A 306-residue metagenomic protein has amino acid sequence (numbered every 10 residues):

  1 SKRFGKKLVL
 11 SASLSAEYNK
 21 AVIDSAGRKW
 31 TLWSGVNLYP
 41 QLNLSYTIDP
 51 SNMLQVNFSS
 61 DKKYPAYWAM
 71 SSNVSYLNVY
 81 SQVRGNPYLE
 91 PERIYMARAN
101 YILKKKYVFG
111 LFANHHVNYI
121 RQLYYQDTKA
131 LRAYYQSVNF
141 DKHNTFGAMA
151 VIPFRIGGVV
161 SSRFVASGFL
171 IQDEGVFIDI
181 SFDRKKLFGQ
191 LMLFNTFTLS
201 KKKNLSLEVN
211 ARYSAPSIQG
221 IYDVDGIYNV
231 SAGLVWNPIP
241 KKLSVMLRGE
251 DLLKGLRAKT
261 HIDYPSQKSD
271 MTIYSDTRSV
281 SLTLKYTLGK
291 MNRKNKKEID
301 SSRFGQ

Functional and structural regions predicted by a protein language model:
S1-K2, A16, L42-Y46, A97-L103 (+5 more regions): Residues on the lipid-exposed face of transmembrane beta-strands in outer-membrane beta-barrel proteins
S1-R28, G35-S45, V159-L170, Q190-P216: Surface-exposed extracellular loop regions of Gram-negative outer-membrane beta-barrel proteins
K6-L10, S51-L54, K105-F109, G158-F164 (+4 more regions): Repeated loop/turn-to-beta-strand initiation elements of outer-membrane beta-barrel proteins
A16-V22, W30, F58-Y64, V74 (+8 more regions): Transmembrane beta-strands of outer-membrane beta-barrel pores
R28-V36, L77, P87-P91, V138-N144 (+3 more regions): Replace "Gram-negative outer membrane beta-barrel proteins" with "bacterial and organellar outer membrane beta-barrel
K62-L111, H115, A133-G147, P153-R155 (+1 more regions): Outer-membrane beta-barrel signature, preferentially recognizing the C-terminal barrel domain of Gram-negative
E90, F109-V165, E174-M192: Outer membrane beta-barrel strand-and-loop segments of large Gram-negative receptors, especially TonB-dependent
P238-Q306: C-terminal beta-signal and adjacent terminal beta-strands/loops of Gram-negative outer-membrane beta-barrel proteins
